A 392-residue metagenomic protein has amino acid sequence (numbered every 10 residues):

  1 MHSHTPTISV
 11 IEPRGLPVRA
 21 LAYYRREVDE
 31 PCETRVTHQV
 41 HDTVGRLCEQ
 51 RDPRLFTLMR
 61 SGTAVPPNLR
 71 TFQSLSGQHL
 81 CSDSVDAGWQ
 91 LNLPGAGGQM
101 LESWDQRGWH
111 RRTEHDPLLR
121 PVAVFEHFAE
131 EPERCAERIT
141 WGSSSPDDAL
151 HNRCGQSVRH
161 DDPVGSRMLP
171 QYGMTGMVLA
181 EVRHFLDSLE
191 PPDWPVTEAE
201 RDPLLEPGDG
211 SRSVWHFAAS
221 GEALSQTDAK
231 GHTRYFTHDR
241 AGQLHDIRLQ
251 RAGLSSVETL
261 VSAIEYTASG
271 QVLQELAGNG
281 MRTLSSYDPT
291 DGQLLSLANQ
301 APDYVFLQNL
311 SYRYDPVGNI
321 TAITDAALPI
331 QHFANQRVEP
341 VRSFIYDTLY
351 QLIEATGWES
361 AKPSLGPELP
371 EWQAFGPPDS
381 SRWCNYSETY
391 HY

Functional and structural regions predicted by a protein language model:
M1-Y392: Beta-strand elements of repeat-based all-beta scaffolds
